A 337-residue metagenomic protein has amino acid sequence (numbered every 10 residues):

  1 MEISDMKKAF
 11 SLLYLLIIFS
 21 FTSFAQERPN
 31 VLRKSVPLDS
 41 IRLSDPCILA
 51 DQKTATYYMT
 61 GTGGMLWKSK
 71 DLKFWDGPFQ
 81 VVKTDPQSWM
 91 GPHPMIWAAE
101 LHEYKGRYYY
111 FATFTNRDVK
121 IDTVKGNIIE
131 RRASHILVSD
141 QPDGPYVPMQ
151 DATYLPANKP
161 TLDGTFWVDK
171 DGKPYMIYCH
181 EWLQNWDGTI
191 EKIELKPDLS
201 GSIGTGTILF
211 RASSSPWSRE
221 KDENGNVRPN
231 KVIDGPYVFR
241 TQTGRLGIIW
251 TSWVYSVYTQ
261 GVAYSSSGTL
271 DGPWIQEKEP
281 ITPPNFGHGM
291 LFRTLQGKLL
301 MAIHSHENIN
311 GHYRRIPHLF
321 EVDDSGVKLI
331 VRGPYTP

Functional and structural regions predicted by a protein language model:
M1-E27: Bacterial Sec-dependent N-terminal signal peptides
M6, F24-P337: Carbohydrate-active catalytic/glycan-binding domains of CAZyme proteins, especially the secreted or lumenal ectodomains
